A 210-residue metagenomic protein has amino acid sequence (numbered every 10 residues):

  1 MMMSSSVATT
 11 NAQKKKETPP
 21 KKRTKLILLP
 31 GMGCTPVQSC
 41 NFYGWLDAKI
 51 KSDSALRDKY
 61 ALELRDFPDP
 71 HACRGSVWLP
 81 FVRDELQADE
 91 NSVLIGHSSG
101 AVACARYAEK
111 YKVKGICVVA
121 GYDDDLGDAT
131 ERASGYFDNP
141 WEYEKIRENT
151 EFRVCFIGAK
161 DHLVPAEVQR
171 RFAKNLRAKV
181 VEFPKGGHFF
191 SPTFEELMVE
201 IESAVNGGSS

Functional and structural regions predicted by a protein language model:
K16-K59, L64-H71: Short, surface-exposed "cap/lid" segments of acyl-processing enzymes
I27-G31, H97, I157: The conserved beta1-alpha1 loop
G31, F67-P70, C117-L126: Active-site nucleophile loop of the alpha/beta-hydrolase fold
R65-P68, V181-G187: Short glycine-rich catalytic loops that host catalytic nucleophiles or stabilize transition states across multiple
I95-C104: Gly/Ala-rich beta-loop-alpha elbow adjacent to hydrolase catalytic centers
N149, V154-I157, D161: Short beta-strand/loop motif that positions the catalytic acidic residue of the alpha/beta-hydrolase fold
H162-V168: Conserved alpha/beta-hydrolase "acid-adjacent" motif
G186-E196: Catalytic histidine-centered segment of alpha/beta-hydrolase-like enzymes
